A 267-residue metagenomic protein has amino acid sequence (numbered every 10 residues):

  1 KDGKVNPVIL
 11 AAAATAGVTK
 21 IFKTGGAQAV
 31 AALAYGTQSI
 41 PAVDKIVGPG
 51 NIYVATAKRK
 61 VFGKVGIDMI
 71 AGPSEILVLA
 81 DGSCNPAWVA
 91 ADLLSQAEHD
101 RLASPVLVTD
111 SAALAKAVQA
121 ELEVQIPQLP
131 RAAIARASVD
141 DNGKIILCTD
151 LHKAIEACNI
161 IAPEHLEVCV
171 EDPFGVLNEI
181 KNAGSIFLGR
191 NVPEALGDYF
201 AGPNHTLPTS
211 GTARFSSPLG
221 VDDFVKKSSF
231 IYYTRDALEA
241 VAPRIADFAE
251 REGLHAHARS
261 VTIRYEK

Functional and structural regions predicted by a protein language model:
D2-A16: Active-site-proximal loop->helix
A11-T15, Q38, F62-K64, D92-A97 (+4 more regions): Short, solvent-exposed amphipathic alpha-helical segments in soluble enzyme and RNA/protein-processing domains
T15-S104: Conserved NAD(P)+-binding/catalytic subdomain of aldehyde/semialdehyde dehydrogenases
T19-F22, V43-V47, N51-I52, D68 (+8 more regions): Structural motif
K60-V65, V89-L94, A132, L151-K153 (+2 more regions): Glycine-rich, charged/polar anion/phosphate-binding loops that engage phosphate groups from diverse ligands
M69-D141, I145: A conserved active-site cap/scaffold subdomain adjacent to cofactor or substrate pockets
I126-E167, E171-D172: Glycine-rich, Lys/Arg-enriched anion-binding loops that position phosphate/diphosphate groups for phosphoryl
I160-K267: C-terminal core of ALDH-fold dehydrogenases
